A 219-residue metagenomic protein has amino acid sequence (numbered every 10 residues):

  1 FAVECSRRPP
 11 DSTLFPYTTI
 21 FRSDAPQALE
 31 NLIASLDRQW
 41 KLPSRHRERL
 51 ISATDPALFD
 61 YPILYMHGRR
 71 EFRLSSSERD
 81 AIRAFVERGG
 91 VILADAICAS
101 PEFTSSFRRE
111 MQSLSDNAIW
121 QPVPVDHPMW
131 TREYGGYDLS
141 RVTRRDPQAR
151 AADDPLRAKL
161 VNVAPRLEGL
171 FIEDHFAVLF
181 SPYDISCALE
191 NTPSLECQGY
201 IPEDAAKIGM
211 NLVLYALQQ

Functional and structural regions predicted by a protein language model:
E4-I20: Short, small-residue-biased leader/transition segments that mark boundaries at the very start of proteins
L14, F21-R88, L93-Q219: Short, surface-exposed patches at the edges or C-terminal ends of soluble domains, predominantly
